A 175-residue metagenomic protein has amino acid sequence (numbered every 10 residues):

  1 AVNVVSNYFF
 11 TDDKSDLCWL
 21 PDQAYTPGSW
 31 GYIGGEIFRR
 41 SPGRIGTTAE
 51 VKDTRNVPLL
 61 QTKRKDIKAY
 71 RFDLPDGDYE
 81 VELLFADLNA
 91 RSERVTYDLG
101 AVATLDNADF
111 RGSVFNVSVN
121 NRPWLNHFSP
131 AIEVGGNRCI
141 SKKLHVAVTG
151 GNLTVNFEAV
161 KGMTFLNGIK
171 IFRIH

Functional and structural regions predicted by a protein language model:
A1-H175: Compositionally biased, intrinsically disordered or flexible polar/acidic segments
